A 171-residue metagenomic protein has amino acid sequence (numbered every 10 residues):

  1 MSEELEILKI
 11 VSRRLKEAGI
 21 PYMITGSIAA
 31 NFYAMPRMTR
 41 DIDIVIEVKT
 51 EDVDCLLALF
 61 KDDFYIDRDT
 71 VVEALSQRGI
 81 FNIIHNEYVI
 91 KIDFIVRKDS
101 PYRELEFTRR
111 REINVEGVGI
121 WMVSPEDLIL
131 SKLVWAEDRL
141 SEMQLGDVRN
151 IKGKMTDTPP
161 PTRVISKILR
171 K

Functional and structural regions predicted by a protein language model:
M1-K171: Compositionally biased terminal segments of proteins
